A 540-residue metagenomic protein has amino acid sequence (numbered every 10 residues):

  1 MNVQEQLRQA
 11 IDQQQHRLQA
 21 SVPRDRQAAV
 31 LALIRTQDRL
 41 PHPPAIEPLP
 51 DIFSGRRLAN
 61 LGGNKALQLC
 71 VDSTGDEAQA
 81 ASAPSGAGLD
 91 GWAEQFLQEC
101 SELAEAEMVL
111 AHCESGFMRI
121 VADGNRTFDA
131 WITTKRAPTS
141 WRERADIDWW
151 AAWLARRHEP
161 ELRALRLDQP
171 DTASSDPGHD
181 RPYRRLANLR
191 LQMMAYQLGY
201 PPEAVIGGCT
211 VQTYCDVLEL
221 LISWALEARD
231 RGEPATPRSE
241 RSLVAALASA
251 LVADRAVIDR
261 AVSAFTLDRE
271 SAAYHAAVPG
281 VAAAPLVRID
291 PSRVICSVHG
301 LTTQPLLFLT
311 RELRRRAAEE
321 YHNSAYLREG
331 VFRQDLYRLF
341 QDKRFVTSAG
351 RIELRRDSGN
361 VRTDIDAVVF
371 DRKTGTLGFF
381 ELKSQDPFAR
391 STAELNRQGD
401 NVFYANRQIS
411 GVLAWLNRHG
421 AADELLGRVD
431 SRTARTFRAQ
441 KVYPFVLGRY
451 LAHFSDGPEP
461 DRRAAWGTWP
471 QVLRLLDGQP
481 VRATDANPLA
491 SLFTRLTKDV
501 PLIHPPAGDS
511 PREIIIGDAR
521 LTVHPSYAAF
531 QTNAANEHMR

Functional and structural regions predicted by a protein language model:
M1-G330, Q334, R338, E424-F445 (+1 more regions): Acidic, metal-dependent phosphodiester-chemistry machinery of nucleic-acid enzymes
C296, T302-P305, S358-N360, R372-T376: Short, solvent-exposed loop/turn segments that connect beta-strands within catalytic domains and beta-strand-rich
E329, N360, V402-A405: Active-site-proximal structural scaffolding
L339-N360, L425: A short acidic/basic microdomain associated with nuclease active sites
R355-S358, P387-A389, A452-F454: Flexible loop/turn segments at secondary-structure boundaries
R362-F370: Short acidic loop-to-beta-strand element that houses the catalytic metal-binding Asp/Glu of nuclease active sites
V369-A389: Active-site beta-strand-loop-beta-strand hairpin of nuclease catalytic cores that positions key catalytic residues
S384-F445: Catalytic cores of nucleic-acid endonucleases
